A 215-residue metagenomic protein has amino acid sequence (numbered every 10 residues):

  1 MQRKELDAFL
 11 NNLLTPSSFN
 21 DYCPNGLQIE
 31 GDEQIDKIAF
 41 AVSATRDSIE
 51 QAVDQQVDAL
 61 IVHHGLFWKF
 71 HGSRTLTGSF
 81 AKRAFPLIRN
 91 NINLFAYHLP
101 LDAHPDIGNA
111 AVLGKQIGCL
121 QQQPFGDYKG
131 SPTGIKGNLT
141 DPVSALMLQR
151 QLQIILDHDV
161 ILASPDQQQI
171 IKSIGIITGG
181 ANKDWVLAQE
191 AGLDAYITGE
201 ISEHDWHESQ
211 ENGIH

Functional and structural regions predicted by a protein language model:
M1-H215: Hydrophobic structural segments
